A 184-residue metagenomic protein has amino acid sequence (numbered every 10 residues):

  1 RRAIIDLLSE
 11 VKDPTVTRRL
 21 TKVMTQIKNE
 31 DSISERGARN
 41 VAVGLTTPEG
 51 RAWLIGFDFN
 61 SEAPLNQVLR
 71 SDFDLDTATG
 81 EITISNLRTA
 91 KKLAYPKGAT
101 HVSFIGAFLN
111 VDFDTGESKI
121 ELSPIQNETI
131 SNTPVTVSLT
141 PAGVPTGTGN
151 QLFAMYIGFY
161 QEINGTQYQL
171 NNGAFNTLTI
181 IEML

Functional and structural regions predicted by a protein language model:
R1, H101-D112, G147-N176: Internal, hydrophobic beta-strand segments that form the core of beta-sheet-rich folds
R1-R70: N-terminal "mature-chain" segments and other terminal, solvent-exposed stretches
E10, V144, T166, G173-L184: Surface-exposed extracytoplasmic segments
M24, F57, F73, F104-N110 (+2 more regions): Generic structural hydrophobic/aromatic packing signal, biased to beta-strands
T46-T100, P145-M155, N164-G165: N-terminal onset of structured domains
T79-I84, G106, T115-E117, S138: Beta-strand-enriched, solvent-exposed domains that form extended recognition/catalytic surfaces
R88-I125: Short helix-loop boundary/capping segments
E121-T146: A beta-strand/beta-hairpin structural motif
